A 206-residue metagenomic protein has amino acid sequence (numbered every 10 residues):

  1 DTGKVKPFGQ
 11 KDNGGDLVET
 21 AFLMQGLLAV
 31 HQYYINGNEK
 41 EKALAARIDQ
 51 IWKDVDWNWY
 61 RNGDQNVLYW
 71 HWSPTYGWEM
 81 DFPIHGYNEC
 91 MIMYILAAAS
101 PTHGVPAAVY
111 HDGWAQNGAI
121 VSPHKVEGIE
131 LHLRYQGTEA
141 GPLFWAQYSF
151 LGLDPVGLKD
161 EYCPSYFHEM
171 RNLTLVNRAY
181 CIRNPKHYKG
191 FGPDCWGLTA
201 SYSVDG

Functional and structural regions predicted by a protein language model:
D1-G206: Ser/Thr/Asn(+Pro)-rich, low-complexity disordered segments
